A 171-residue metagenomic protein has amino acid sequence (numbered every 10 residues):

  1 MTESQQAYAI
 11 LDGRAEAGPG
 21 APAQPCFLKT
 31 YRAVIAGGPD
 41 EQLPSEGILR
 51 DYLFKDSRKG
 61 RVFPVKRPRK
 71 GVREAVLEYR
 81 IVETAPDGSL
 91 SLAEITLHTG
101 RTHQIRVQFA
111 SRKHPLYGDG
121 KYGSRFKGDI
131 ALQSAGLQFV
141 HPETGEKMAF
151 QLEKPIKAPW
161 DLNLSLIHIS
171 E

Functional and structural regions predicted by a protein language model:
M1-L166, S170: RNA pseudouridine synthases
